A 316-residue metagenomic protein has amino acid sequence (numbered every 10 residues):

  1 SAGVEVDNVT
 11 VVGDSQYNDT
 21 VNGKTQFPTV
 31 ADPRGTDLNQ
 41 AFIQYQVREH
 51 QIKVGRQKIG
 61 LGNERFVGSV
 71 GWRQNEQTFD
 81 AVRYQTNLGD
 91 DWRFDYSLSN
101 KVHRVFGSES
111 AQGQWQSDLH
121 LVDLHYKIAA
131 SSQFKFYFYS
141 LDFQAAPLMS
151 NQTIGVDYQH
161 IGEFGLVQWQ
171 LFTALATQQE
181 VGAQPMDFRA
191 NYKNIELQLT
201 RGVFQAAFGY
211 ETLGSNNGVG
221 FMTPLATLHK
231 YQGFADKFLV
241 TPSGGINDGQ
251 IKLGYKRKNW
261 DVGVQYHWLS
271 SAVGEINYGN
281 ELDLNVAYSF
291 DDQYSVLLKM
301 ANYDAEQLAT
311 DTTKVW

Functional and structural regions predicted by a protein language model:
S1-E49, D80, D90-D91, Q250-G254 (+2 more regions): Transmembrane beta-barrel domains of Gram-negative outer membranes and organellar outer membranes
A2, R48-I52, V70-G218, G249-I251 (+2 more regions): Signature for the C-terminal beta-barrel architecture of outer-membrane proteins
D7, G55-Q57, H267: Short, well-ordered beta-to-alpha junction loops that form the rim of enzyme active sites and present histidine/acidic
N8-V12, K58-L61, H103: Solvent-exposed loop/turn segments at secondary-structure junctions within structured extracellular/periplasmic domains
Y17-D19, P28-P33, H160, L175 (+3 more regions): Extracellular/periplasm-exposed beta-strand and loop segments of Gram-negative cell-envelope proteins, dominated by
K24-P28, G62-V70, Q77-F79: Short acidic, glycine/Ser/Thr-rich loop/turn "cap" segments at secondary-structure junctions
P33-S69, R73: Well-ordered mid-protein domain cores that form the structural environment of catalytic cofactors
V219-G244: Flexible internal linker/loop segments at domain or repeat junctions
